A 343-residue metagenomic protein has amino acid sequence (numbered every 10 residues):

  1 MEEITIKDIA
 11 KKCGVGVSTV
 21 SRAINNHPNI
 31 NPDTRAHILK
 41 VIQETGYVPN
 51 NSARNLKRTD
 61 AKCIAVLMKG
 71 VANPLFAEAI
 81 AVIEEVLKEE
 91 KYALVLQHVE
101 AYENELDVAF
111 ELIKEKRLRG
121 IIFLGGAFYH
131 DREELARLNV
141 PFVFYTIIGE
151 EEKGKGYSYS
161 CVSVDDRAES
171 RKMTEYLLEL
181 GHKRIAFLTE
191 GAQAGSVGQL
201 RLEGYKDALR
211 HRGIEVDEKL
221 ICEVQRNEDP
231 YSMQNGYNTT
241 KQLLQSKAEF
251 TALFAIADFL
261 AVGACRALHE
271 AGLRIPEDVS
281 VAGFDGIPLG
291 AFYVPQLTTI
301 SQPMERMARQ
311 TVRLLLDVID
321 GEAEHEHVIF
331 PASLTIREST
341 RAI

Functional and structural regions predicted by a protein language model:
M1-D60, R341: N-terminal helix-turn-helix DNA-binding module of bacterial transcription factors
M1-I4, N25, N29, D33 (+15 more regions): Residues at secondary-structure transition points
V17-R22, K57-A72, V82, Y176 (+1 more regions): Short beta-strand segments enriched in small/hydrophobic residues
E44, E85-Y92, R132, R137-I343: Bacterial carbohydrate/catabolite-sensing allosteric modules
Y47-L112, R117-G120: Amphipathic helical "hinge" segments at domain boundaries
V66, F123, A255: Redox-cofactor binding/interface segments in oxidoreductases and associated redox assembly factors
